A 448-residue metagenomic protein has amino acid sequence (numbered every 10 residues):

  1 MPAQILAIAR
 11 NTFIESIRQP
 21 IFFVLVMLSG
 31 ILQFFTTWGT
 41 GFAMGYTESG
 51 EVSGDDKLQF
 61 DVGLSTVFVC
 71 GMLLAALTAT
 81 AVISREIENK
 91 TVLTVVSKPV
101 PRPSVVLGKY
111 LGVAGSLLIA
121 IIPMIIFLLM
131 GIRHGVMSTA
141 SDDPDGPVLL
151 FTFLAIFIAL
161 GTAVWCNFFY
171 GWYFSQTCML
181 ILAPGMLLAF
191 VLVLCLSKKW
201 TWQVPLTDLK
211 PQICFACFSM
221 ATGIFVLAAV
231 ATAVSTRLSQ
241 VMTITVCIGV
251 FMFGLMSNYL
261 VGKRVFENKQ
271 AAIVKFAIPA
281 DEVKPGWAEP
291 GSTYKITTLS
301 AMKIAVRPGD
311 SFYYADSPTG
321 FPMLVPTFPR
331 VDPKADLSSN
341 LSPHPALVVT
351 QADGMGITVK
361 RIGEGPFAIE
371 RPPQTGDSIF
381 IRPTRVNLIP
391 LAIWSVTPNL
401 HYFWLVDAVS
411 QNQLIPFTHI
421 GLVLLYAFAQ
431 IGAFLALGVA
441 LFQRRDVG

Functional and structural regions predicted by a protein language model:
M1-V24, T236: Aromatic- and glycine-rich beta-strand/loop motifs that create alpha-glucan
E15, R85, K98, R133 (+2 more regions): Transmembrane helix-loop junction
P20-F42, S65-M72, T243-N258: Hydrophobic alpha-helical transmembrane segments of multi-pass membrane transport/permease proteins
I31-V82, V106-T232, T236-R237, G262-F266 (+3 more regions): Secretory targeting signals
A81-A114, F442: Helix-loop-helix units of permease transmembrane domains in multi-pass membrane transporters, especially ABC
M242-T243, Q443-G448: Short cytosolic juxtamembrane segments of multi-pass membrane proteins
V265-A272, D377-A427: Extracellular/luminal re-entrant pore-loop and selectivity-filter region at the outer mouth of the permeation pathway
E267-A346, Q351-K360: Autoprocessing Asn-cyclization modules and mimics
